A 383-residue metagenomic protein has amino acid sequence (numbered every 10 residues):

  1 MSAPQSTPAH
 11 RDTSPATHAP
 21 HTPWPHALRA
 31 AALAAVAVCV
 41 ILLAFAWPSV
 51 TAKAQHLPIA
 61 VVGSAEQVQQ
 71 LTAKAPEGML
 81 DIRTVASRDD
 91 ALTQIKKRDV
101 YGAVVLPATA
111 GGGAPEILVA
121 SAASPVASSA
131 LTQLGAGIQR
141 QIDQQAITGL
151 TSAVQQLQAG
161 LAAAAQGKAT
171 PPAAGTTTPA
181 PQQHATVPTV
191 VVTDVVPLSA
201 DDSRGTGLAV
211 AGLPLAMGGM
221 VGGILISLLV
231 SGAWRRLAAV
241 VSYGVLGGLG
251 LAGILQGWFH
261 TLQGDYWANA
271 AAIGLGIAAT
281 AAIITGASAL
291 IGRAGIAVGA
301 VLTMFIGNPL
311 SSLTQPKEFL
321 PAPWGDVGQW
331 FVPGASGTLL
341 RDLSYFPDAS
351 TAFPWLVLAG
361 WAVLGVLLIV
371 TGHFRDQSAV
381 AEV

Functional and structural regions predicted by a protein language model:
M1-P25, H184-L198, G325-V327, G337-T338 (+2 more regions): Terminal targeting segments of Actinobacterial cell-envelope proteins
P20-A54, L213-V221, M304-N308, G360: Hydrophobic alpha-helical transmembrane segments of multi-pass membrane transport/permease proteins
V50-E66: Alpha-helical transmembrane signal-anchor/signal-peptide segments
E66-M79, T93-L225: Transport-system extracytoplasmic interface segments
A75-R83, L262, Y266: A local structural motif
T84-T93: Short helix-initiation/N-cap motifs at beta->coil->alpha
R204-S312: Transmembrane alpha-helical segments that form the functional core of multipass membrane systems
G286-V383: Generic detector of multi-pass transmembrane helix bundles and their immediately adjacent loops in polytopic membrane
